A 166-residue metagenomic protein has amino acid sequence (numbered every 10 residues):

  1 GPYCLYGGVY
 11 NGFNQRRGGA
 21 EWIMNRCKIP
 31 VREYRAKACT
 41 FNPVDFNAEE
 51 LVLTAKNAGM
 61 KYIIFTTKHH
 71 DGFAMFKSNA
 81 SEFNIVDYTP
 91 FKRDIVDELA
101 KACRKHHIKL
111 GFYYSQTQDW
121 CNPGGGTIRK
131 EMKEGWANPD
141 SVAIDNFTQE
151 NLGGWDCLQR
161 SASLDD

Functional and structural regions predicted by a protein language model:
G1-D166: Mature catalytic domains of secreted/periplasmic carbohydrate-active enzymes
